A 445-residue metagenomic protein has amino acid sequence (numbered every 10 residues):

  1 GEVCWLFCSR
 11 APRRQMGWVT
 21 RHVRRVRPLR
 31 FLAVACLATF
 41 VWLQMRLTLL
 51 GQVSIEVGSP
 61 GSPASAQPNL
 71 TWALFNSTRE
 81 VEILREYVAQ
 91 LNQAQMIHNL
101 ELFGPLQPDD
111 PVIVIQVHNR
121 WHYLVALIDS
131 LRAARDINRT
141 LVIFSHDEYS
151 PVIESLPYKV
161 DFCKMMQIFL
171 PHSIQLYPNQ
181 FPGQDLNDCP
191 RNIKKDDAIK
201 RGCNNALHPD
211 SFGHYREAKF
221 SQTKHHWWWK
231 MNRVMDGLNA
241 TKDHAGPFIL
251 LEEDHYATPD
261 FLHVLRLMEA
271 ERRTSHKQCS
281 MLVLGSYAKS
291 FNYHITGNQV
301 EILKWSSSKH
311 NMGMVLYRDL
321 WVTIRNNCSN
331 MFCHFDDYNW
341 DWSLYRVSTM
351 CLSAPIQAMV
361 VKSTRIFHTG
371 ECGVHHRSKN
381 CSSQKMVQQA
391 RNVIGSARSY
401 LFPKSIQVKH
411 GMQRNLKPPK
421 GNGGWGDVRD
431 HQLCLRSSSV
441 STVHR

Functional and structural regions predicted by a protein language model:
W5-W18, V26-R85, S307, N330-R445: C-terminal catalytic/acceptor-binding lobe
D110-V112, L141: Cell-envelope/extracellular polymer assembly enzymes that use nucleotide-activated donors
V112-R120: A conserved hydrophobic helix/loop-capping motif in glycosyltransferases and polysaccharide synthases
D129-R139, K159-V160: Short, acidic, metal-binding catalytic loop of nucleotide-sugar glycosyltransferases
R139-Y149, Q167-S173: Short beta-strand/loop segment that forms part of the nucleotide-sugar
E154-A245: Active-site-proximal specificity loops/subdomain of glycosyltransferases
C189-N192, R201, A206-H208, F212-W227 (+3 more regions): Conserved catalytic core of nucleotide-sugar-dependent glycosyltransferases
D243-Y256: Short beta-strand-to-loop acidic/aromatic patch adjacent to the donor-nucleotide binding site
